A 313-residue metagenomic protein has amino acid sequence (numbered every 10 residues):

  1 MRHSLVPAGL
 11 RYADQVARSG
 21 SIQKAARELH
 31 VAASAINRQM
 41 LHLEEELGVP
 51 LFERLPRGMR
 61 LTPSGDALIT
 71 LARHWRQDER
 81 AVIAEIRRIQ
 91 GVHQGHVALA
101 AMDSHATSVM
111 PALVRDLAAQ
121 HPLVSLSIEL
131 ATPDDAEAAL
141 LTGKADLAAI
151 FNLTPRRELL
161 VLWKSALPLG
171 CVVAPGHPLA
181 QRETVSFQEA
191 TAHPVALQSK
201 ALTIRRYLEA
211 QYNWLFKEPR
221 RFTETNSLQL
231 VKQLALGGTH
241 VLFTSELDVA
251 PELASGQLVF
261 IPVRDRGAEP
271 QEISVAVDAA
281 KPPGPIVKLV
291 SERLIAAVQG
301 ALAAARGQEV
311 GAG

Functional and structural regions predicted by a protein language model:
D14-A32: Short helix-boundary/capping micro-motifs
A25, L43-E44: Conserved amphipathic alpha-helical core elements
E44-D66: A short LG(V/I)-centered, amphipathic sequence patch enriched for acidic residue(s) preceding the LG motif
E46-L47, L68-Q90, A304: Alpha-helical linker/hinge and terminal dimerization helices associated with HTH transcriptional regulators
R88, Q94-R157, E309: Central regulatory/effector-binding core of bacterial HTH transcription factors
A119-V124, D134, A138-T142, R156-G237 (+3 more regions): C-terminal regulatory
V172-P178, E272-P283: A bilobed periplasmic-binding-protein/Venus flytrap-type ligand-binding module shared by bacterial periplasmic
